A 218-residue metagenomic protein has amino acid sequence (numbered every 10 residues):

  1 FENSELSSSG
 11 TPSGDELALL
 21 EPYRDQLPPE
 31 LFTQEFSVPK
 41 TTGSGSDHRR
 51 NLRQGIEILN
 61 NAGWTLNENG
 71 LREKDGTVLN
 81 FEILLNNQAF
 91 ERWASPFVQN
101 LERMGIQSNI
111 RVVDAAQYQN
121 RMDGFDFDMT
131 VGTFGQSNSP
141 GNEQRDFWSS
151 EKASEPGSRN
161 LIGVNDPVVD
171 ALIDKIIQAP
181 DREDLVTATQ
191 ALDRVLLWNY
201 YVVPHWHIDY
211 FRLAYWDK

Functional and structural regions predicted by a protein language model:
F1, T65-N69, I106-V112, V202-P204: Acidic/polar loop patches that form or flank catalytic/metal-binding clefts of enzymes that bind anionic ligands
F1-V38, Q54-I56, A89-Q99, N120-K218: Detector for C-terminal structural segments
T41-G45, F81-Q88: Short beta-strand->loop
S44-R49, A89-I106, R111: Cysteine-centered nucleophilic/redox motifs
L52-E82: Immediate post-signal peptide segment of exported/extracytoplasmic ligand-binding proteins
V78-N86, S108-R111, D128: Short, well-ordered beta-strand elements
L85-N87, V112-D114, H207-D209: A mature extracytoplasmic/lumenal domain signature
I110-N120: Short helix-initiation/N-cap motifs at beta->coil->alpha
